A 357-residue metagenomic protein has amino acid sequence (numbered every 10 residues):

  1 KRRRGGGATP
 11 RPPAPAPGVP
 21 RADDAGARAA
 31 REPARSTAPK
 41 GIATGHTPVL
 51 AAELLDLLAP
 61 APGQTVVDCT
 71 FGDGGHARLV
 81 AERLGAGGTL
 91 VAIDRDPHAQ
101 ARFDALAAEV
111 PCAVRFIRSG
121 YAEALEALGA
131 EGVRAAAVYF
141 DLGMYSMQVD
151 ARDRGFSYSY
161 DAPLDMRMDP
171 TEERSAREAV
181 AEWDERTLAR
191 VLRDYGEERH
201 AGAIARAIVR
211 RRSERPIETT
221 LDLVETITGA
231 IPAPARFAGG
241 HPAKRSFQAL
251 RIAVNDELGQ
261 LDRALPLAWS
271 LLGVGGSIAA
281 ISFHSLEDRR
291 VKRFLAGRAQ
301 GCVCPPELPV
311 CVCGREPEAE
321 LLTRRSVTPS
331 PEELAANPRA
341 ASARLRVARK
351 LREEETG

Functional and structural regions predicted by a protein language model:
K1-G357: S-adenosyl-L-methionine-dependent methyltransferase catalytic core, i.e., the SAM/SAH-binding region
